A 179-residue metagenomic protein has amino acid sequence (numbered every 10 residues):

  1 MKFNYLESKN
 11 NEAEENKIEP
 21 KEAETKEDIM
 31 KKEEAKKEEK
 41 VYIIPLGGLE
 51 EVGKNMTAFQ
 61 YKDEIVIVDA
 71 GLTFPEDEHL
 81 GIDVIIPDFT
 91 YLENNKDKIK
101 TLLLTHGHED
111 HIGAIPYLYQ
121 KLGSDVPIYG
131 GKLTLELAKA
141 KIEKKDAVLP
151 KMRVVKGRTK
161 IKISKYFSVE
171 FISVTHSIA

Functional and structural regions predicted by a protein language model:
M1-K37: Intrinsically disordered, compositionally biased charged tails
E33-V41, D77-V84: P-loop NTPase nucleotide-binding/switch module
K36-I43, K62-I65, K160-V169: Beta-strand-turn-beta hairpins that frame and shape the catalytic cleft of phosphate-ester-processing enzymes
I43, F59, D69, H106-G107 (+2 more regions): Divalent metal-coordination and catalytic microenvironments
L49-K54, Y61-L104, P116-V126, G130-T134 (+1 more regions): Pre-active-site segment of Zn-dependent metallo-hydrolases
L102-I112, I178: Histidine-centered catalytic micro-motifs
L133-A179: Metallo-beta-lactamase
